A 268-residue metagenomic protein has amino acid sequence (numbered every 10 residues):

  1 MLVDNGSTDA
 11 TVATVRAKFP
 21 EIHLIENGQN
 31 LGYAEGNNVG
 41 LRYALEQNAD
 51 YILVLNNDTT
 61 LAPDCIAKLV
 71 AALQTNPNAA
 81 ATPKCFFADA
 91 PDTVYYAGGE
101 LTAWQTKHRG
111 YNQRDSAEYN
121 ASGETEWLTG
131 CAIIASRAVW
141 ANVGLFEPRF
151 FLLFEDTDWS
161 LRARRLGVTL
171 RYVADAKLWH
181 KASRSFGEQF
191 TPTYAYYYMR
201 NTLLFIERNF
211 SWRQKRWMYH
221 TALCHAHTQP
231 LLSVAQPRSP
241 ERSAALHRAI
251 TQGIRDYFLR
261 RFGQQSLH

Functional and structural regions predicted by a protein language model:
D4-A13, Q29, T59-A62: A conserved acidic beta->alpha catalytic loop
T11, G36-N37, D64-I66, C85 (+1 more regions): Acidic donor-diphosphate engagement hotspot in glycosyltransferases and nucleotidyltransferases that stabilizes
E26-Q47: Glycine-rich, basic loop-to-helix element that forms the pyrophosphate-binding segment of sugar-nucleotide handling
N48-T60: Short beta-strand-to-loop acidic/aromatic patch adjacent to the donor-nucleotide binding site
A62-Y95, L101: Conserved donor NDP-sugar-binding/catalytic core segment of glycosyltransferases
L101-E126: Short, flexible, basic/aromatic active-site loop/helix in glycosyltransferases
E126-L145, R149-K177: A short, conserved alpha-helix in the catalytic core of glycosyltransferases
R165-T251: Active-site-adjacent helix/loop segment of glycosyltransferases that harbors family-specific signature motifs
